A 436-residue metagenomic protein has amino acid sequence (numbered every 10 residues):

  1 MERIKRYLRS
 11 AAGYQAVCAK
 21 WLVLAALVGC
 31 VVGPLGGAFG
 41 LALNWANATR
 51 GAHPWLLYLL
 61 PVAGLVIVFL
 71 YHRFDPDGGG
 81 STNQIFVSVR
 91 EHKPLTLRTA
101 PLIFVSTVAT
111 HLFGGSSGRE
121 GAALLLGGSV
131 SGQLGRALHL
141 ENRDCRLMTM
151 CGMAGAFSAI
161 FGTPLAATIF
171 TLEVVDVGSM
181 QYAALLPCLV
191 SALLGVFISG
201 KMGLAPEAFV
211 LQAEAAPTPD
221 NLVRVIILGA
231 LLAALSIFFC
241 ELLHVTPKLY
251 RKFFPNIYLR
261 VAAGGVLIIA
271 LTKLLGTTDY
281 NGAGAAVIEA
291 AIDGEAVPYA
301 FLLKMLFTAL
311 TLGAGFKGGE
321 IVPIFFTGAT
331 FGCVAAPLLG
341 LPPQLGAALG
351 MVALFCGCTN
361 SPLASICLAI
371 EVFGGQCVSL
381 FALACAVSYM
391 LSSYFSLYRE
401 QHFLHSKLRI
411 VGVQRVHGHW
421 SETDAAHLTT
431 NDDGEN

Functional and structural regions predicted by a protein language model:
M1-N436: Alpha-helical transmembrane segments and immediately membrane-proximal extracytoplasmic
